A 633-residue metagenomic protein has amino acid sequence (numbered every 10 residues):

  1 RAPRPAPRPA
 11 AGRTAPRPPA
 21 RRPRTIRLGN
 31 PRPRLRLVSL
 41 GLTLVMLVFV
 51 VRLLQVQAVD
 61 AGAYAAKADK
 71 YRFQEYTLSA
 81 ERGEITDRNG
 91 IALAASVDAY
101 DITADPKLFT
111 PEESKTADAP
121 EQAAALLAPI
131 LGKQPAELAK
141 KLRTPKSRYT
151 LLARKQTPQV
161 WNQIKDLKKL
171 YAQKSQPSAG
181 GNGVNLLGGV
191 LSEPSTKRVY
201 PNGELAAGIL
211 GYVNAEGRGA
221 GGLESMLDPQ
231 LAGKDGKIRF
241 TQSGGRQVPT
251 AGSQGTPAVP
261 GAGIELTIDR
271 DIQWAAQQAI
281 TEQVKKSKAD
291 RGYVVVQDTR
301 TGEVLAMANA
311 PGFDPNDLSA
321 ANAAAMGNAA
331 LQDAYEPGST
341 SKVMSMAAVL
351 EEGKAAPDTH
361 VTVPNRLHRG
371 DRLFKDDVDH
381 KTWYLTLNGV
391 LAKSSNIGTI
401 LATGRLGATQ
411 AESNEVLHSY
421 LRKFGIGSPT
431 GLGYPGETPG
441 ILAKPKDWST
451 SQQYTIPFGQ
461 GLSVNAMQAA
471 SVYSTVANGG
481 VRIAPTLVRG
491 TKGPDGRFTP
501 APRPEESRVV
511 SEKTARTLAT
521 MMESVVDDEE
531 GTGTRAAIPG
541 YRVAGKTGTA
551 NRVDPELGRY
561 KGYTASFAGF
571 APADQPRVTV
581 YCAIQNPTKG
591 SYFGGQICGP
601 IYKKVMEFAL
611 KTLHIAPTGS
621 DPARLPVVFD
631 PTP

Functional and structural regions predicted by a protein language model:
R1-R4, R13-T14, G29-A63: Hydrophobic alpha-helical transmembrane signal-anchor segments
A20-P31: Cytosolic juxtamembrane amphipathic/interface segments immediately preceding and feeding into a transmembrane helix
R72, T77-E81, K288-G292, P485: Short, small/polar residue-rich loop motifs at catalytic or cofactor-binding pockets
F73-D98: Short extracytoplasmic
S96-D101, D105-P106, A306-G312: Short beta->alpha transition motifs characteristic of CBS
Q122-P129, K140-P260: Small/polar-residue-rich segments within soluble enzyme cores
Q242-S253, T299-P337, A347-P587, G594 (+1 more regions): Beta-lactam-recognizing serine transpeptidase/beta-lactamase-like catalytic domain environment
V248-G292: Conserved, well-ordered alpha-helix/loop/beta-strand core segments that scaffold catalytic motifs
